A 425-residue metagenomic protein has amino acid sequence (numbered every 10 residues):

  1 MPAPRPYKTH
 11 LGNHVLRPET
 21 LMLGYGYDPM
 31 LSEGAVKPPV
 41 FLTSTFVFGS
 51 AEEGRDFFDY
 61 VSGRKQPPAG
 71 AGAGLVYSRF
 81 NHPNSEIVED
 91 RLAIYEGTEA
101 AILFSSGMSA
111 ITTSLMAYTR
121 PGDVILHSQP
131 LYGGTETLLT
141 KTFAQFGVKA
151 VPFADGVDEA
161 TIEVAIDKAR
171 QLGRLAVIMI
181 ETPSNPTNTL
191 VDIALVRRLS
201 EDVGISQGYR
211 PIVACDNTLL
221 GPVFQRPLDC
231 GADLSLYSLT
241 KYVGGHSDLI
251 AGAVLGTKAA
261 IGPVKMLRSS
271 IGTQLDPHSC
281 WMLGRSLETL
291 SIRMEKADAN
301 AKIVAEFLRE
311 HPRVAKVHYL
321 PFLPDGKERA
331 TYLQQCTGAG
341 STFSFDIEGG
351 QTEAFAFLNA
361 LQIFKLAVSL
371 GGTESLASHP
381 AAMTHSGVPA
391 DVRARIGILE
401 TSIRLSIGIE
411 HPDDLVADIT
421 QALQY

Functional and structural regions predicted by a protein language model:
M1-A69: N-terminal glycine-rich, Lys/His-bearing helix-loop that initiates the first secondary-structure elements of many
M1-P6, E99, K149-V151, E163-R174 (+5 more regions): PLP-dependent enzyme catalytic core of the Aspartate aminotransferase-like
P4-G12, G24-L31, A100-R313, H318: Conserved PLP-enzyme active-site core in the AAT-like
E19, S32, G49-S50, G54-R55 (+5 more regions): Active-site C-terminal subdomain of aminotransferase-like
K37, L175, V314, G338-T342 (+1 more regions): Active-site lining segments that contact anionic ligands and/or coordinate catalytic metals
T45, S50-S109, G134-K141: Conserved N-terminal alpha-helix of the aminotransferase class I/II PLP-enzyme fold
P183, T218-L220, F322, E348 (+1 more regions): Active-site beta-loop-alpha junctions enriched in small/polar residues
